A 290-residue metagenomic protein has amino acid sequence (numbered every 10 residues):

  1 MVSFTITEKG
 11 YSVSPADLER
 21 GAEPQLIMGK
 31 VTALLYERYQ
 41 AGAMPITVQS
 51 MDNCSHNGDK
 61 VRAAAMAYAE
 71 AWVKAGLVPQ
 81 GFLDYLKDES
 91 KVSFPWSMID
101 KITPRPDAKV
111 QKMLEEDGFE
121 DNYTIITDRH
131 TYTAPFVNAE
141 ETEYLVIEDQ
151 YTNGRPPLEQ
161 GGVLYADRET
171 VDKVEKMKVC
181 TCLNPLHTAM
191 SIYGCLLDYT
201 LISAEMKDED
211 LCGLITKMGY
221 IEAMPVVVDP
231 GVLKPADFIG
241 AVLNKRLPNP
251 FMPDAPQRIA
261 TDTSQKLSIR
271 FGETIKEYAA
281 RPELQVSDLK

Functional and structural regions predicted by a protein language model:
M1-K290: Substrate/ligand-engaging "lid" and interaction regions
